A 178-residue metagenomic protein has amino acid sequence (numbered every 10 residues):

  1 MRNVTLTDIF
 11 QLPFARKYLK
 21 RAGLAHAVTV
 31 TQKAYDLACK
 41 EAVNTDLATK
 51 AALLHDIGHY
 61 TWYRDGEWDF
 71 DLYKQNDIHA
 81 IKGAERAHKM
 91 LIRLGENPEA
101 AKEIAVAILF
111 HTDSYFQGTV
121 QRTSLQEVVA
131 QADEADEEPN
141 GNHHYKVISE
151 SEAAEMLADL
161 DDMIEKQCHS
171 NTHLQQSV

Functional and structural regions predicted by a protein language model:
M1-L12, L53-Y60: Short alpha-helical hairpin
R2-N3, Y18-D46, L54, R64 (+2 more regions): Divalent metal-dependent phosphate-bond-processing catalytic cores, especially two-metal-ion Mg2+/Mn2+ enzymes that act
F10-P13, I108, V129: A generic structural signal for nonpolar/aromatic side chains embedded in well-ordered alpha-helices
K17-T29, F70-K82: Active-site metal-coordination segments of metallo-dependent hydrolases
V30, A34-L37, D77-R93: An active-site-proximal "capping" alpha-helix that borders the catalytic cofactor pocket
D46-E67, G83, A105-T112: His-Asp-centered metal-binding catalytic motifs of divalent-metal-dependent phosphohydrolases/nucleases
T61-D77, G118: Metal-dependent catalytic cores of enzymes that make or break cyclic nucleotides and related phosphoester linkages
